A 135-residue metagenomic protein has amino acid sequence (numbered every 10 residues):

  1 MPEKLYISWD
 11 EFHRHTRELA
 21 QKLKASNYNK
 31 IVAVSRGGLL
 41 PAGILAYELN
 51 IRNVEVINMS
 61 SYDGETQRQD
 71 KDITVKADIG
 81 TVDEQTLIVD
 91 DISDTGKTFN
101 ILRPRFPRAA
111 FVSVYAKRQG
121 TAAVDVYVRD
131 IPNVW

Functional and structural regions predicted by a protein language model:
M1-N27: Active-site-facing substrate-recognition patch
P2-L5, I57, P104-W135: PRPP-dependent phosphoribosyltransferase catalytic core
T16, R52-T86, G96-P104: Short, glycine/charge-rich flexible loops or terminal/linker lids adjacent to PRPP-binding catalytic cores
N27-S35: Short glycine-rich phosphate-binding loop at a beta-alpha junction
N29, E84-T86, D125: Conserved acidic residues
G37, D94: Conserved glycine-rich SAM-binding loop
A42-V54: Substrate-recognition/cap helix-loop segment adjacent to the acidic, metal-dependent catalytic center of Asp-based
D90-I92: DG-centered beta-turn motif at the end of beta-strands
